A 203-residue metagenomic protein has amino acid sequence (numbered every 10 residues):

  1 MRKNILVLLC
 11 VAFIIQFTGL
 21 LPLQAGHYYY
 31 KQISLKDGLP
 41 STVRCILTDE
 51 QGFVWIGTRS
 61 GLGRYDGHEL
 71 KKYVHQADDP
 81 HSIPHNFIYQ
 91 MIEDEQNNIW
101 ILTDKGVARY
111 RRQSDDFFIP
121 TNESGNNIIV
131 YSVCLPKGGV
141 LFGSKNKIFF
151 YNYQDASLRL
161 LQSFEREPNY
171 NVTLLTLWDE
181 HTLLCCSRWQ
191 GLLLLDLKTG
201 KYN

Functional and structural regions predicted by a protein language model:
M1-N203: Carboxylate-rich, polar loop motifs that coordinate divalent cations or form catalytic acidic clusters
